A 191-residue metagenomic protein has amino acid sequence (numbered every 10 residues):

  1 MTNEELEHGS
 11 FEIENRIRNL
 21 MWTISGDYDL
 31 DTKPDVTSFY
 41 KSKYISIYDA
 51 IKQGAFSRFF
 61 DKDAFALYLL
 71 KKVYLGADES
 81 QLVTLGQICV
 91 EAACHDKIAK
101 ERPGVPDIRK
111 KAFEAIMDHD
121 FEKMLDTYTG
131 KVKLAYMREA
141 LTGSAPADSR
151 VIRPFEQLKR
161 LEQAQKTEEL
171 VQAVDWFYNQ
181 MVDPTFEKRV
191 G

Functional and structural regions predicted by a protein language model:
M1-V171: Basic/hydrophobic alpha-helical interface regions
N15-I17, E168-G191: Extended, Lys/Arg-enriched charged tracts that mediate electrostatic binding to polyanionic substrates
